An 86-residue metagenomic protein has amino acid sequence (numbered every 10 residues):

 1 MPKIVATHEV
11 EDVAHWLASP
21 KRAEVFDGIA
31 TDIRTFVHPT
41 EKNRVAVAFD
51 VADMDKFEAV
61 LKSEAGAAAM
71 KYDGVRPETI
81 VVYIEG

Functional and structural regions predicted by a protein language model:
M1-G86: Short S/T/G/P-rich N-terminal loop/turn motif that feeds into the first structured element of a domain
